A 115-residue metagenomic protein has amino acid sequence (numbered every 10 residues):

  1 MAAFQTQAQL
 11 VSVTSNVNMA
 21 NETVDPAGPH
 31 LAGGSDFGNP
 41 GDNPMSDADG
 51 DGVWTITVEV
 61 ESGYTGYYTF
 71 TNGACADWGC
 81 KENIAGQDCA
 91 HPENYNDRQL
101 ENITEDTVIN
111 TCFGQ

Functional and structural regions predicted by a protein language model:
M1-T14: Bacterial Sec-dependent N-terminal signal peptides
Q9, L100-Q115: Compositionally biased low-complexity segments at domain edges in trafficked proteins and select soluble regulators
S15-E22: Short amphipathic, basic-aromatic surface patches that mediate peripheral association with negatively charged
E22-G63, G73-L100: Aromatic-rich carbohydrate-binding modules that target alpha-glucans
Y64-Y68: Exposed beta-strand face motif in extracellular beta-rich ectodomains
